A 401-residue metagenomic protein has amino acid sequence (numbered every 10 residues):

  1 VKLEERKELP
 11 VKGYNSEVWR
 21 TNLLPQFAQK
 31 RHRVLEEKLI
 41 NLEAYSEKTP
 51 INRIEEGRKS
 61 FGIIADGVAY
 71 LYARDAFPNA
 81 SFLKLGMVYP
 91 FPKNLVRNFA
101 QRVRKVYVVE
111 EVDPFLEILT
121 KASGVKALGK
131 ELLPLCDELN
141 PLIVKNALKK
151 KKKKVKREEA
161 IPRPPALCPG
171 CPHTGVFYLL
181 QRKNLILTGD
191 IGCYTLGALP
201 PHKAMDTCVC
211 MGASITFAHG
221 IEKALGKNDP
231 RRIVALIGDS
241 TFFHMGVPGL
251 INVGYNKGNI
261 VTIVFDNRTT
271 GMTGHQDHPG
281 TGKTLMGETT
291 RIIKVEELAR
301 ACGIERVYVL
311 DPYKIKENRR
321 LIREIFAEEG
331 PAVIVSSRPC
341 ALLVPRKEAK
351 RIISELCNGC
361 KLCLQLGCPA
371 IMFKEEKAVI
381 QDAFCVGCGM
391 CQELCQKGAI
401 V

Functional and structural regions predicted by a protein language model:
V1-L167, P172-H173, Q181-L185, G189 (+4 more regions): Flexible, low-complexity linker and terminal segments
E5-K7, E55-R58, D137, G175 (+5 more regions): Solvent-exposed, flexible loop/coil residues
Y72, L179, G192, T290-K294: Short, solvent-exposed amphipathic alpha-helices that sit in or adjacent to ligand/effector-binding or catalytic
F115, T195, T269: Feature marks short, surface-exposed loop/turn motifs that line or immediately flank catalytic pockets and channel
K156-I215, A224-K227: Active-site diphosphate/adenylate-binding microenvironment
F177, L250, E296, D382 (+1 more regions): Short glycine-/small-residue-rich flexible loop motifs, especially phosphate/cofactor-binding loops
A198-V335, P345-R346: Thiamine diphosphate
